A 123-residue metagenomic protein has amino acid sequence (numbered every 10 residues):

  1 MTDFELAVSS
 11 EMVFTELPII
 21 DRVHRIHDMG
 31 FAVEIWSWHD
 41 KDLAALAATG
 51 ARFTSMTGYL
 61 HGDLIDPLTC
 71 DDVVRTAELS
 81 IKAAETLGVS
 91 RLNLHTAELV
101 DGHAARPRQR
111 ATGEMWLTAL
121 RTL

Functional and structural regions predicted by a protein language model:
M1-D3, D21-D28, D40-G58, E78-G88 (+1 more regions): Acidic (Asp/Glu)-rich catalytic clusters
F4-R22: Short, Lys/Arg-rich amphipathic segments at extreme N-termini
F4-S10, F31-I35, F53-G58, L92-L94: Hydrophobic faces of well-ordered beta-strands that scaffold small-molecule active sites in alpha/beta enzyme cores
L6-V8, H27-M29, L64-D66, R108-A111: A short, structure-level motif marking secondary-structure boundaries and short turns
V13-P18, A32-A45, G62-D71, V100-H103: Acidic-and-aromatic substrate-binding clefts and catalytic sites of carbohydrate-active enzymes
D66-L123: Active-site acidic/histidine proton-transfer and metal-coordination neighborhood in alpha/beta enzyme cores
